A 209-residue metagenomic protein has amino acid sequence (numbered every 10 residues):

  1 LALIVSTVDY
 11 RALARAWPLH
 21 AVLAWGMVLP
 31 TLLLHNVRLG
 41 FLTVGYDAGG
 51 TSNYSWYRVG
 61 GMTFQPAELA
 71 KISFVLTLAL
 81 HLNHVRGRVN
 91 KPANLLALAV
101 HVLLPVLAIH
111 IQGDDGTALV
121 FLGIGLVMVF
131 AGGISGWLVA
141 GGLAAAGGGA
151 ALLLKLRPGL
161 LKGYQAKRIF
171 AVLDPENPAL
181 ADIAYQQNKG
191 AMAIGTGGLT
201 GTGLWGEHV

Functional and structural regions predicted by a protein language model:
L1-G113: Membrane-helix boundary/helix-loop-helix interface segments in multi-pass membrane proteins
P18-H20, W25, A93-I111, D115-L156 (+1 more regions): Hydrophobic alpha-helical segments of polytopic membrane proteins
A24, L80, R86, M128-V129 (+3 more regions): A short hydrophobic/aromatic micro-motif that marks alpha-helical segments and, especially, helix-coil
R38-F41, Y46-W56, G60, A140-V209: Hydrophobic, glycine- and aromatic-enriched re-entrant/interface helices and adjoining loop segments
A67-S73, G116, S135-W137, G203: Alpha-helical hydrophobic packing sites
